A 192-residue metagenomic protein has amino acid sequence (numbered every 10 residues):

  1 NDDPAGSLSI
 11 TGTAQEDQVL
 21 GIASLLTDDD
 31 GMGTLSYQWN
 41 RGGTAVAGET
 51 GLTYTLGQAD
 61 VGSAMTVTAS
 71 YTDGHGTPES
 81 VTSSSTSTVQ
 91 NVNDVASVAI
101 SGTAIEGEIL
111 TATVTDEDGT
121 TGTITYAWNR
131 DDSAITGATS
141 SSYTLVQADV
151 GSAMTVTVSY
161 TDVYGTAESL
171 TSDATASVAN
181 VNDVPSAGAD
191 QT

Functional and structural regions predicted by a protein language model:
N1-T192: Ser/Thr/Pro/Gly-rich low-complexity disordered regions
